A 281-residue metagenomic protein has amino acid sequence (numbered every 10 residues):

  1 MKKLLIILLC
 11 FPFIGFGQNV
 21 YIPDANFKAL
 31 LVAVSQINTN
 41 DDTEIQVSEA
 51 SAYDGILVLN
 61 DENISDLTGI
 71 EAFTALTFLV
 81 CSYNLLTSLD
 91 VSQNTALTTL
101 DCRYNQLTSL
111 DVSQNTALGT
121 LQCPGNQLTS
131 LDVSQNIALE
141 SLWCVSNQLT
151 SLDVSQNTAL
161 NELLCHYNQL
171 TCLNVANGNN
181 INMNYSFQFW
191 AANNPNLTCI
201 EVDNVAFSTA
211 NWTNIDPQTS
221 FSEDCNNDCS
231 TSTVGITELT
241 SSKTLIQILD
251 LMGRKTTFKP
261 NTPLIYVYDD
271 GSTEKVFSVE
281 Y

Functional and structural regions predicted by a protein language model:
K2-F11, G15-F78, L89, Q93-T95 (+5 more regions): N-terminal capping/linker segments that flank leucine-rich repeat
G55-L59, L79-C81, L100-C102, G119-C123 (+4 more regions): Conserved hydrophobic beta-strand positions in leucine-rich repeat
E62, N84, N105, N126 (+3 more regions): Consensus "Asn ladder" position of solenoid repeat domains
T87-T120, Q127-A138, Q148-A159: Thr-biased low-complexity repeat/linker tracts and other Thr-enriched repetitive architectures
N182, C225-T256: Residue-level detector of functionally pivotal "anchor" positions at catalytic/ligand-binding pockets or at interdomain
P263-Y281: C-terminal tail/sorting-segment detector
